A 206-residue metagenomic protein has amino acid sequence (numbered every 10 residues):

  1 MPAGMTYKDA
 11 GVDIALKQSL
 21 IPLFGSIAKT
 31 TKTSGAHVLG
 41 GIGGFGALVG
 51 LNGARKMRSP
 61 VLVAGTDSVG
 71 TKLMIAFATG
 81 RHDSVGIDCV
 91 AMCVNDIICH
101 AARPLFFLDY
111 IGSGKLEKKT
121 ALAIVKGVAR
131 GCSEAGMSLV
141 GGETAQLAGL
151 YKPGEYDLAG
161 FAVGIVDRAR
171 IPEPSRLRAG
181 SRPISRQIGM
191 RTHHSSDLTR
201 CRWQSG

Functional and structural regions predicted by a protein language model:
M1-G206: Helix-biased detector of long, well-ordered alpha-helical tracts
